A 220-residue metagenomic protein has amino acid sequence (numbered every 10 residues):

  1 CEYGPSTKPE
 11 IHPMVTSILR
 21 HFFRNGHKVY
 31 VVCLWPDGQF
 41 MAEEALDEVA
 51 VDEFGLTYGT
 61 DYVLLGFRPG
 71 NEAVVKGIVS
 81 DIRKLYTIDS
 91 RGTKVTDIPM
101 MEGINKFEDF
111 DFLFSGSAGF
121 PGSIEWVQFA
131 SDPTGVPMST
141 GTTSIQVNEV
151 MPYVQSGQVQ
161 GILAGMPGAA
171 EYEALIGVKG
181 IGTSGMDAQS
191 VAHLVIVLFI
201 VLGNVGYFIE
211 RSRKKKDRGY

Functional and structural regions predicted by a protein language model:
C1-A170: Soluble extramembrane regions of membrane proteins in the secretory/endomembrane system
G141-Y220: C-terminal functional extensions of proteins
